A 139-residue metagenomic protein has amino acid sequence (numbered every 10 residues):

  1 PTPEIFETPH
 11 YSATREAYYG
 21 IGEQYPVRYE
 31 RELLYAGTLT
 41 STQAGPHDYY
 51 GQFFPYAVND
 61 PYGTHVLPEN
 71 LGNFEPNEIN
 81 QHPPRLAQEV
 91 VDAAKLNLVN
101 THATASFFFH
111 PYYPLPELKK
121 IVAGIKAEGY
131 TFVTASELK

Functional and structural regions predicted by a protein language model:
P1, G20, K120-G124: Amphipathic alpha-helical segments that form well-ordered structural scaffolds and often line/cohere around active
P1-T2, N100: A structural motif corresponding to the C-terminal end of an alpha-helix and its immediate exit/capping segment
P3, F53, A127-G129: Generic intrinsically disordered, low-complexity segments enriched for polar/acidic and small residues
E4-T8, S106-F109: Short catalytic-loop micro-motif centered on adjacent basic/acidic residues
E7-L98: Active-site-adjacent pocket scaffolds in enzyme catalytic domains
Y25-P46, N97-K139: C-terminal domain-boundary segment and adjacent tail
